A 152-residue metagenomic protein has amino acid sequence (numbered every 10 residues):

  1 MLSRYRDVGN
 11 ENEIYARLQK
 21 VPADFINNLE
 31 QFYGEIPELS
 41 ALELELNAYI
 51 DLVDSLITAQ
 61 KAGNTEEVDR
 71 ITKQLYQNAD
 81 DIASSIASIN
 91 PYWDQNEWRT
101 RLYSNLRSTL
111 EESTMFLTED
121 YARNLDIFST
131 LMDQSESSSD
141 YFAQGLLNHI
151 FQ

Functional and structural regions predicted by a protein language model:
M1-A87, I127, L131-Q134, G145: Alpha-helical segments in soluble extracytoplasmic regions
R17-K20, D51, D94-R101, L106-R107: Beta-strand-enriched cores of mature, soluble protein domains
P37, W93-D94: Conserved aromatic-histidine-acidic binding/catalytic patches
N90: Short, solvent-exposed interaction modules
E97-H149: Preference for long, well-ordered alpha-helical segments
